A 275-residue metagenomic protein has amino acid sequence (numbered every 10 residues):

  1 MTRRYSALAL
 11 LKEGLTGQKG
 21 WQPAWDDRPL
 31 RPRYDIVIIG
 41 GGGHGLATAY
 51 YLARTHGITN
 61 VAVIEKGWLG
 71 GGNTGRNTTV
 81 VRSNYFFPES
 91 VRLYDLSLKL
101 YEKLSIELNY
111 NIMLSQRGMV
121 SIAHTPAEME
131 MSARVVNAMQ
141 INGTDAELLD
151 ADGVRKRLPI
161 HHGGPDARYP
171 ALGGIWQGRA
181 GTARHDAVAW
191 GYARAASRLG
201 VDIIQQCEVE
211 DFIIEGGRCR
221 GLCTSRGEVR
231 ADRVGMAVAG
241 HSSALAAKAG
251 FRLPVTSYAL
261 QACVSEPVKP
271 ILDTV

Functional and structural regions predicted by a protein language model:
M1-I36, Y51-T59: Extreme N-terminal leader/targeting segments of oxidoreductases
I38-I39, V63, G235: Hydrophobic Val/Ile/Leu positions in short beta-strands of Rossmann-like dinucleotide-binding domains
G41-L46, K66: Glycine-rich Rossmann-fold phosphate-binding loop(s) that bind the pyrophosphate of adenine dinucleotide cofactors
L46, D186, W190, S243: Residues forming the Rossmann-fold NAD(P)(H) cofactor-binding site
A47, R82, P88, L96 (+1 more regions): Flavin-dependent oxidoreductases
A53-T74: Glycine-rich FAD pyrophosphate-binding loop
T78-I160: Dinucleotide-binding Rossmann-like beta1-alpha1 core, especially the glycine-rich loop that anchors the ADP
I175-R233: Helical element adjacent to the flavin cofactor pocket in flavoenzyme catalytic cores
